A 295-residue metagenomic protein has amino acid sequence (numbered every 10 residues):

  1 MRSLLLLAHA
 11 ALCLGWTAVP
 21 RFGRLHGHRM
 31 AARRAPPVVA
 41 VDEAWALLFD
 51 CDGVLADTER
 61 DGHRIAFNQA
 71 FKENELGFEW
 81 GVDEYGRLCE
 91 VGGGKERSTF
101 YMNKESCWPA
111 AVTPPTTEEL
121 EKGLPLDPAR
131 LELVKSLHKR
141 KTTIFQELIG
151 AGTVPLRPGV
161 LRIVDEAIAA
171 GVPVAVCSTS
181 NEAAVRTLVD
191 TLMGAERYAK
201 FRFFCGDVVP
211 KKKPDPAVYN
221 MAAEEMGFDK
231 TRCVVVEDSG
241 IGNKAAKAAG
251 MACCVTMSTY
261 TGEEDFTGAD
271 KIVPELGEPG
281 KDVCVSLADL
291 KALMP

Functional and structural regions predicted by a protein language model:
M1-H28: N-terminal chloroplast transit peptides
G15, M30-R34, V38-D42: Proteolytic processing junctions in secreted/extracellular precursors, especially proprotein convertase/trypsin-like
V38-D42, L161, D165, N181-E182 (+1 more regions): Asp-based, Mg2+/Mn2+-dependent phosphohydrolase catalytic module
D42-C51, L55-P158, D165, A169: N-terminal helical cap/lid subdomain that shapes the substrate entry/recognition surface in HAD-like hydrolases
A56, V174-C177, V235-V236: Conserved SAM-binding loop
F67, S178, A246: Residue-level signature of catalytic and energy-coupling elements of molecular machines, predominantly ATP/GTP-dependent
M102-P109, P173-C177, V189-M193, F201-F203: N-terminal-biased segments
I168, V174-V176, E182: Small-residue-rich anion-binding loops in enzyme active sites
